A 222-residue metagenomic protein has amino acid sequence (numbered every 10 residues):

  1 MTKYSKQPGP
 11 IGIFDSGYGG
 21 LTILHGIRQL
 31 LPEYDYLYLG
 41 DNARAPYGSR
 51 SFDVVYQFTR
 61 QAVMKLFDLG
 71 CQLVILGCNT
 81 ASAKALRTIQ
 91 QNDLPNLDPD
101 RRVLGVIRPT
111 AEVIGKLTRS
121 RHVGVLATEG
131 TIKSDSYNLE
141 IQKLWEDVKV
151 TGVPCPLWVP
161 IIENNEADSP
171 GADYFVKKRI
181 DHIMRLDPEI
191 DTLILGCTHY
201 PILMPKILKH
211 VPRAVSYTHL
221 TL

Functional and structural regions predicted by a protein language model:
M1-L220: Non-catalytic structural scaffold of enzyme domains
